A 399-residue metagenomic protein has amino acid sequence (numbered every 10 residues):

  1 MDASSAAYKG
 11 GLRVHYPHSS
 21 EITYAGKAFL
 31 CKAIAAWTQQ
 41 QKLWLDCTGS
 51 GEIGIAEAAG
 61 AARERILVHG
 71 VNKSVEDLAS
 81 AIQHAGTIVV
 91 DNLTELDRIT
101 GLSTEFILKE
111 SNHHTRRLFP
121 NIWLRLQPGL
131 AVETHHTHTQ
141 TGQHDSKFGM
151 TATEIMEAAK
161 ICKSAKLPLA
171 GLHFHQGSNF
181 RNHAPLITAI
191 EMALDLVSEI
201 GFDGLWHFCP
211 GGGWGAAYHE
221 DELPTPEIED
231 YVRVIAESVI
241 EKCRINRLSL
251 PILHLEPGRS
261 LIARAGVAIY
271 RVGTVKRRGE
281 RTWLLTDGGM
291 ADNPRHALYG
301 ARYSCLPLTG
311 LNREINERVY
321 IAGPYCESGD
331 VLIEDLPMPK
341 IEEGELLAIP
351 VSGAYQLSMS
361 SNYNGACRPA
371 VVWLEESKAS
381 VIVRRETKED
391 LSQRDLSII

Functional and structural regions predicted by a protein language model:
M1-V75, E327, P337-P350, A354-Q356 (+2 more regions): N-terminal capping/small domains of soluble enzymes
A6-P17, T104, K160-P168, G177 (+6 more regions): Generic secondary-structure signature for well-ordered alpha-helical cores
Y16, A58-A61, S80-I82, R116-R117 (+9 more regions): Solvent-exposed alpha-helices and their adjacent loops that cap or buttress functional pockets in soluble metabolic
E21-H207, A216, C243: Active-site-proximal beta-alpha core segment in soluble small-molecule metabolic enzymes
E76, L194-L196, I200-V267: Glycine-rich phosphate/ribose-binding loops and adjacent secondary-structure elements that form binding surfaces
V90, L124, G212, L255 (+1 more regions): Active-site flanking residues adjacent to catalytic metal/cofactor-binding acidic residues
R181-A189, Y218-D230, I262-T274, E334-P337: Short glycine/threonine-rich loop-to-helix capping motif typified by GTGT followed within a few residues by an Asp-Pro
V234, I240, L248-I399: Charged (often Lys/Glu-rich) extended helix/loop segments that serve as interaction or gating elements
